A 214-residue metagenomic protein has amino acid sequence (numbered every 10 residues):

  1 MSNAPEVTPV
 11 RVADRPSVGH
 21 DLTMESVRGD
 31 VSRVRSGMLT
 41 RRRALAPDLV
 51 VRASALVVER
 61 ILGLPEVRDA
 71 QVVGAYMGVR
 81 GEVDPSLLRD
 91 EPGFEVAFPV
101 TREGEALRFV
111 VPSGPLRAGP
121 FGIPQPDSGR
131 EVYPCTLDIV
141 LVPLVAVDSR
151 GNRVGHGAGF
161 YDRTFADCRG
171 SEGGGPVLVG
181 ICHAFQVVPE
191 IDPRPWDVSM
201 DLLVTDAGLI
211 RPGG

Functional and structural regions predicted by a protein language model:
S2-G29, R33, T40-R41, G93 (+3 more regions): Surface-exposed, charge/polar-rich loops and edge strands
S2-T136: N-terminal active-site beta-alpha-beta segment that forms phosphate/nucleotide-binding and substrate-recognition loops
D69, R153-V154: Short linear sequence motifs
Y76-G78, P99, V142-P143, G180-C182: Short beta-strand segments
G78-G81, V145-S149: Short glycine-rich anion-binding loops that position phosphate/pyrophosphate groups of nucleotides and phosphorylated
P126-G129, P143, D167: Mid-sequence acidic-hydrophobic segments that form the walls of catalytic/ligand-binding cavities or oligomerization
G157: Short polar/charged helix/loop
